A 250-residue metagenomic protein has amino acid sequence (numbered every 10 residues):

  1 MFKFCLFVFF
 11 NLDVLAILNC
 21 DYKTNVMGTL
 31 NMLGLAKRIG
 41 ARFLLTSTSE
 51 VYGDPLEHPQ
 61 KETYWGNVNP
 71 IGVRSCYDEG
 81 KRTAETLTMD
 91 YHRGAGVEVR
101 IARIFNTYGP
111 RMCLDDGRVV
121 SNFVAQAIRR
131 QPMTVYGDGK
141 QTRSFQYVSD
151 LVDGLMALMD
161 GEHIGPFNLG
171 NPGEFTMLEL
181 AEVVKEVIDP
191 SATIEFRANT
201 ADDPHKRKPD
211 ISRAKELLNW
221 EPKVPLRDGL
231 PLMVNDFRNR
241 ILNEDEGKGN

Functional and structural regions predicted by a protein language model:
M1-T107, A127, G137, S149 (+5 more regions): N-terminal Rossmann-like NAD(P)+-binding domain of SDR-like oxidoreductases, especially those catalyzing
A16-C20, E57-K61, L114-R118, N122 (+3 more regions): Short, glycine/charged-enriched secondary-structure capping and boundary segments
L30, P55, R74, R111-C113 (+4 more regions): Gly/Ser/Thr-rich beta-alpha loop segments that engage phosphate groups in nucleotides
H58-Q60, M112, V135, I194: Short clusters of hydrophobic/aromatic residues that line enzyme substrate/ligand-binding pockets
C76, A84, D116, M177 (+1 more regions): Conserved donor sugar-nucleotide recognition element shared by glycan-biosynthetic enzymes
V97, S121, Q131: Change "...and in nucleic-acid phosphodiester-cleaving endonucleases..." to "...and in nucleic-acid processing enzymes
N106, A125-N250: C-terminal substrate-binding subdomain of Rossmann-fold SDR/epimerase-dehydratase oxidoreductases
